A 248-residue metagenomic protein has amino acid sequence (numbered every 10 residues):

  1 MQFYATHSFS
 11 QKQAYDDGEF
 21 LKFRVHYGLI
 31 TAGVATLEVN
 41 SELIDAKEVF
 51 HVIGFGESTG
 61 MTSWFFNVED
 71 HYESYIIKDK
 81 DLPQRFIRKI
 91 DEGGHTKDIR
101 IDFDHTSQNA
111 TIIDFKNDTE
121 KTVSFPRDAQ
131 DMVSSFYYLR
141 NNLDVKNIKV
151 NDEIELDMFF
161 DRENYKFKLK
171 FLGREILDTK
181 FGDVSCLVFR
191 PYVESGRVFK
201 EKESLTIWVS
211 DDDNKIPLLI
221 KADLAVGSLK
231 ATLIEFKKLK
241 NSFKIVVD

Functional and structural regions predicted by a protein language model:
M1-Q2: Sec-dependent N-terminal signal peptides
F9-H105, V145-D248: Acidic, serine/threonine-rich low-complexity disordered tracts
K97-L143: Hydrophobic, well-structured mid-protein blocks that either form specific transmembrane helices
